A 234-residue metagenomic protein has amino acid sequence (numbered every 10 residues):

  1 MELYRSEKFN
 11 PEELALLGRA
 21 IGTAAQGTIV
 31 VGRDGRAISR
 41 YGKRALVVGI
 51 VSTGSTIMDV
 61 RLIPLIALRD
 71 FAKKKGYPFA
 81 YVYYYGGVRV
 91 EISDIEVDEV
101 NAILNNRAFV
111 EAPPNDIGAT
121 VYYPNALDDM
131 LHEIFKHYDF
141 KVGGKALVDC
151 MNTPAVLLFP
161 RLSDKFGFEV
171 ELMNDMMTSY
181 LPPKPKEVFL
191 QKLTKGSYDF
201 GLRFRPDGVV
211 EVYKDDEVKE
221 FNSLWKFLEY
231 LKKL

Functional and structural regions predicted by a protein language model:
M1-G54, T120-A146, P154: An N-terminal, well-structured beta->alpha segment
E2-L3, N10-E13, L190-L193, L202 (+1 more regions): Gly/His-enriched, cation/cofactor- and phosphate-binding structural elements
L16, Y83-G196, D216-E217, F227-L234: Gly/Ser/Thr-enriched, mixed-charge loops and adjacent short helices that form phosphate/oxyanion-binding elements
R19, I29-V90, L162-K214: N-terminal small/polar loop signature for handling phosphorylated ligands or for N-terminal nucleophile
I21, K75, L104-R107: Alpha-helix boundary/capping residues
